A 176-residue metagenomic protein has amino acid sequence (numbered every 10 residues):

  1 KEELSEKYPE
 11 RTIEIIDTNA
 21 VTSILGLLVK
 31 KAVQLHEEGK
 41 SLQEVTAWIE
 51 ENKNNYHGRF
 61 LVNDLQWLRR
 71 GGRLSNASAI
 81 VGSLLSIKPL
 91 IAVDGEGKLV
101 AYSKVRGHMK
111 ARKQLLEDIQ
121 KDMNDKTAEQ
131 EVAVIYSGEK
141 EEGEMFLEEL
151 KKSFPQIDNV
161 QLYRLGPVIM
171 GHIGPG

Functional and structural regions predicted by a protein language model:
K1-E14, A20-K30, Q34-I173: Mixed-charge interfacial surface used for oligomerization/domain docking and macromolecular partner engagement
